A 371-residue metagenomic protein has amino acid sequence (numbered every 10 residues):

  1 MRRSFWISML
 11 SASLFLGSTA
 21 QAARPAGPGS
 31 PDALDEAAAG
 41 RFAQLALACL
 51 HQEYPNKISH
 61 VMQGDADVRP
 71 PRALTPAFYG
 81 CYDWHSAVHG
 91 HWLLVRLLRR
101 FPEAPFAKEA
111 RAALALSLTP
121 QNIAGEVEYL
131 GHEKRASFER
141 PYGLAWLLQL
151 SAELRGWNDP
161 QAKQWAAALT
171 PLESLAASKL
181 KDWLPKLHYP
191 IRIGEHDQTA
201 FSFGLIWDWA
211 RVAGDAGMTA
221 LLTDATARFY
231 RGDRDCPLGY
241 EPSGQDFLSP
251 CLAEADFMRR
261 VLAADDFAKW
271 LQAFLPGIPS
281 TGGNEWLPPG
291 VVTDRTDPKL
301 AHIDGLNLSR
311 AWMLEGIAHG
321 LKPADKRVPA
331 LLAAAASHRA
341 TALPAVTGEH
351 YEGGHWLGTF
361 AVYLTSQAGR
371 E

Functional and structural regions predicted by a protein language model:
M1-W6: N-terminal export leaders
S8-G17: Bacterial N-terminal signal peptides
L16-P28: Bacterial Sec-dependent signal peptides at the C-terminal "C-region" and cleavage site
G27, P31-E36, P71-V88, E128-A145 (+5 more regions): Solvent-exposed loop and edge beta-strand segments that line ligand/cofactor-binding and catalytic clefts
G27-L34, L45-A48, V88-A104, A145-Q161 (+4 more regions): Well-ordered alpha-helical scaffold segments within catalytic/enzyme domains
G27-Y79: Low-complexity, Ser/Thr/Pro/Gly-enriched N-terminal "stalk/linker" regions
V88, L97-A210: Extended ligand-binding groove/face enriched in aromatic
A213-E352, W356: Long, repeat-rich segments with strong aromatic
